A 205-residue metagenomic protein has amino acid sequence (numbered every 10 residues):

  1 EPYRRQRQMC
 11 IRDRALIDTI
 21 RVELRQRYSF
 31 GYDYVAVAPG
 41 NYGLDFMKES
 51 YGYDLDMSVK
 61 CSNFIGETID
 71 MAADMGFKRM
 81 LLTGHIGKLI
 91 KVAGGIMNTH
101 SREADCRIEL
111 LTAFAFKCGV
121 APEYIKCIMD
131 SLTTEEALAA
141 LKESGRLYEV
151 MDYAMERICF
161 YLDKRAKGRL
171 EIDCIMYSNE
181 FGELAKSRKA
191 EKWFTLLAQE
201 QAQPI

Functional and structural regions predicted by a protein language model:
E1-R7, I11: Single conserved hydrophobic/aromatic residue that forms the stacking wall/gate of nucleotide- or nucleobase-binding
R7, E149-Y153, A190-E191, A198: Charged, low-complexity, helix-prone segments enriched in Lys/Glu/Asp/Gln
R12-D152, R157-F160, R165-R169, I175-N179: A structural signal for small-residue-enriched, beta-sheet-centric alpha/beta enzyme cores and oligomeric scaffold folds
E171-A202: Short, amphipathic C-terminal "tail helix"
